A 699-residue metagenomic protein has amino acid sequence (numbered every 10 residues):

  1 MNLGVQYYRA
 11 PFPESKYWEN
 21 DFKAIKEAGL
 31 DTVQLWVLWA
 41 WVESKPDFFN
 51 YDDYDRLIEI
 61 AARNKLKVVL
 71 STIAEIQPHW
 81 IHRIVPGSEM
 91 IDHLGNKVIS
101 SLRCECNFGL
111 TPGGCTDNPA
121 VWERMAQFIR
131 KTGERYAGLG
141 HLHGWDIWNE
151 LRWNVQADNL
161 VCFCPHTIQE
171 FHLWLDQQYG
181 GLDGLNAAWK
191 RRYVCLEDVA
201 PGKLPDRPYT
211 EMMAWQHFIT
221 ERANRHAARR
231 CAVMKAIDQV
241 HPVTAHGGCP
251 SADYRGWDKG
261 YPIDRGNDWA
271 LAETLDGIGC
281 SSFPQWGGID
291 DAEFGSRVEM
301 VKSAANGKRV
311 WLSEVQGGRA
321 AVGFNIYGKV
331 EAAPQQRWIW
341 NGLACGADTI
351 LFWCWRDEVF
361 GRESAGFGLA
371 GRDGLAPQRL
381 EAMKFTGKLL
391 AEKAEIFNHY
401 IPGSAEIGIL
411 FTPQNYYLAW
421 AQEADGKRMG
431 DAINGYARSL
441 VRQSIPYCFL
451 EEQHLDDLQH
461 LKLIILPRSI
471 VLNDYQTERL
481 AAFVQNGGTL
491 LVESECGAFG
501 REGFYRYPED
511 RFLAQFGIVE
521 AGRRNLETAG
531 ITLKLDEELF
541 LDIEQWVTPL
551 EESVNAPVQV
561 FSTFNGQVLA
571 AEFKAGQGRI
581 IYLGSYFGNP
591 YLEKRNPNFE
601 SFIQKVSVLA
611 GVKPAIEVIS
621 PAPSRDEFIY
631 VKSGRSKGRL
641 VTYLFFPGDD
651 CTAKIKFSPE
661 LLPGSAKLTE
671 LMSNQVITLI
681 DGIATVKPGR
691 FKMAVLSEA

Functional and structural regions predicted by a protein language model:
M1-L3, G29-D31, A62-V68, G138-H143 (+7 more regions): Short, well-ordered coil/turn segments that N-cap beta-strands
L3-E14, W36-D52, C106-A126, L160 (+7 more regions): The substrate-binding groove and active-site-proximal loops of carbohydrate-active enzymes, especially glycoside
F12-E27, M125-Q127, K131, W257-L271 (+2 more regions): Short, acidic/polar
E19-E27, D31-S100, R130-G133, R229-I237: Aromatic-lined substrate-binding rim segments of carbohydrate-active enzymes
D92-F294: Polysaccharide-binding and catalytic clefts of secreted carbohydrate-active enzymes
P205, T244-G435, G522-E527, K534-I543 (+7 more regions): Hydrophobic targeting/anchoring helices
R438-D457: A short, well-structured beta->alpha microelement
Q459, P467-A699: A conserved amphipathic helix/loop scaffold that creates a polar/acidic microenvironment used either to coordinate
